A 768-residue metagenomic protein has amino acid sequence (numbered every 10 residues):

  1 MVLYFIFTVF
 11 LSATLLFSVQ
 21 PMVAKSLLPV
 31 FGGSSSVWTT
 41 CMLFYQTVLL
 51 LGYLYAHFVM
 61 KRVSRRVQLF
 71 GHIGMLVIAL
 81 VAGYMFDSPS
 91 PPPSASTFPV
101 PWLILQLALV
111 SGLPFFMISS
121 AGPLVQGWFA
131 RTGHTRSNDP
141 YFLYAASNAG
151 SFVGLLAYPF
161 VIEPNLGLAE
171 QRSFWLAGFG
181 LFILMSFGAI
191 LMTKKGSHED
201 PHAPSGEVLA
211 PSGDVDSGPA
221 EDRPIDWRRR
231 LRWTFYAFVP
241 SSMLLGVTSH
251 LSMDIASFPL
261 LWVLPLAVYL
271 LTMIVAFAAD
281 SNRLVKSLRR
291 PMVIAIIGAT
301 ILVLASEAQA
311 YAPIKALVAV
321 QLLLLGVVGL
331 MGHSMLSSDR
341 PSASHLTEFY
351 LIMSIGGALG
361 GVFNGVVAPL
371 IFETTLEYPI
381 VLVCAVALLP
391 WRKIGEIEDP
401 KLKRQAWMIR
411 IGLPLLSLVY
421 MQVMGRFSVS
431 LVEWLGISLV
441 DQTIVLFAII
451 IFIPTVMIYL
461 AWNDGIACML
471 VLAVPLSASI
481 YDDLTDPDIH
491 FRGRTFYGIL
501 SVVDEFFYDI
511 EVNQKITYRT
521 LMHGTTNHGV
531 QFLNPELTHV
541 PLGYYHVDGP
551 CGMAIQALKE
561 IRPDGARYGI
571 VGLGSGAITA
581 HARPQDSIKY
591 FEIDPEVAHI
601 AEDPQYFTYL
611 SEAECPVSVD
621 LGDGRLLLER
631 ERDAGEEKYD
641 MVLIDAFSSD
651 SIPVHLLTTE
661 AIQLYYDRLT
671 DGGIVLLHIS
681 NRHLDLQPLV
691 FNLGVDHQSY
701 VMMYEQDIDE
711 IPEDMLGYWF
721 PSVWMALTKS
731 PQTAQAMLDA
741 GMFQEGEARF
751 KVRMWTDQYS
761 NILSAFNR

Functional and structural regions predicted by a protein language model:
M1-M742, D757-R768: Alpha-helical transmembrane segments of multi-pass membrane proteins
F743-E747: Low-complexity, Gly/Ser/Thr/Pro-rich intrinsically disordered linker/tail segments
